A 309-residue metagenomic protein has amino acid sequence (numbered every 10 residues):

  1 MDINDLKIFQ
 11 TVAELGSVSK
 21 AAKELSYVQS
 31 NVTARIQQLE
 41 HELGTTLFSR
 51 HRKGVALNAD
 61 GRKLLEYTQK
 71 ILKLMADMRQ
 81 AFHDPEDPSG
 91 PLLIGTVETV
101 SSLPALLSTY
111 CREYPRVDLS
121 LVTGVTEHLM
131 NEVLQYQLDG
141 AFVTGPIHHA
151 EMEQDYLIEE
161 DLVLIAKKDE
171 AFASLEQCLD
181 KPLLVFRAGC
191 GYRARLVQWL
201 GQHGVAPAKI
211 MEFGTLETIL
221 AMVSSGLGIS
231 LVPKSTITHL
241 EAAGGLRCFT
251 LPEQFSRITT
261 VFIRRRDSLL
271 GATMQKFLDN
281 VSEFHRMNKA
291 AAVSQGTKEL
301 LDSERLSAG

Functional and structural regions predicted by a protein language model:
Q10-V28: Short helix-boundary/capping micro-motifs
E40-L57: A short LG(V/I)-centered, amphipathic sequence patch enriched for acidic residue(s) preceding the LG motif
E42-L43, L64-E86: Alpha-helical linker/hinge and terminal dimerization helices associated with HTH transcriptional regulators
G90-A150: Central regulatory/effector-binding core of bacterial HTH transcription factors
V125-M130, L134-Q137, V143-T144, G191-F249 (+1 more regions): Hydrophobic hinge/microswitch elements
E151-A188, A194: Flexible hinge/capping segments at coil-to-helix
P182-H203, L270-M274, L278, H285-S294: Secondary-structure junction motif
